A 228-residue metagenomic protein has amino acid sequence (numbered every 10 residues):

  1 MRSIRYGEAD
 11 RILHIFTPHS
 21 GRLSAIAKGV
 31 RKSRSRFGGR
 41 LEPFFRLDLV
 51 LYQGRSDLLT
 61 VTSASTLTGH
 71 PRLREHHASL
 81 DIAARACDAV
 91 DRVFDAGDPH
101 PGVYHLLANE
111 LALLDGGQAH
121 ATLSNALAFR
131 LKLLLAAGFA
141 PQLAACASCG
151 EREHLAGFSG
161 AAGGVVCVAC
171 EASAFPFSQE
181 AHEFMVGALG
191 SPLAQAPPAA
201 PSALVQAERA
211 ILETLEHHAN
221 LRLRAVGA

Functional and structural regions predicted by a protein language model:
M1-A228: Non-catalytic alpha-helical scaffolds and adjoining flexible linkers that form interface surfaces for assembly
